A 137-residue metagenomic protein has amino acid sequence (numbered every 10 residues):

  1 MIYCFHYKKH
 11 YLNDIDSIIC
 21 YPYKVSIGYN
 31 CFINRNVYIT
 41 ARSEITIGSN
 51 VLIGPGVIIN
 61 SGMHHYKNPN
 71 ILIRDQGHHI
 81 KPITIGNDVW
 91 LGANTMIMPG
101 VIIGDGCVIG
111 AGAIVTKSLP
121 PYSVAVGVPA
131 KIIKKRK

Functional and structural regions predicted by a protein language model:
M1-K24: Extended, small-residue-rich solenoid/repeat segments and analogous flexible loops that form exposed scaffolds
I18-I27, F32-V101, V128, R136-K137: Flexible, glycine/small-residue-enriched loop-and-beta-strand segment within the central core of proteins
L52, C107-V108: Short alpha-helix at the nucleotide-sugar/activated-sugar donor binding site of glycosyltransferases and closely
N60-S61, G110, T116-K117, I133-K135: Conserved acidic donor-binding loop of glycosyltransferase catalytic domains
V101, G112-A113, L119, V128: Short beta-to-alpha loop/turn elements within the nucleotide-binding domains of ABC transporters
G104-C107, P120-Y122: Conserved catalytic segment of ABC-fold P-loop ATPases
L119, S123-K137: C-terminal end-helix/capping segment
